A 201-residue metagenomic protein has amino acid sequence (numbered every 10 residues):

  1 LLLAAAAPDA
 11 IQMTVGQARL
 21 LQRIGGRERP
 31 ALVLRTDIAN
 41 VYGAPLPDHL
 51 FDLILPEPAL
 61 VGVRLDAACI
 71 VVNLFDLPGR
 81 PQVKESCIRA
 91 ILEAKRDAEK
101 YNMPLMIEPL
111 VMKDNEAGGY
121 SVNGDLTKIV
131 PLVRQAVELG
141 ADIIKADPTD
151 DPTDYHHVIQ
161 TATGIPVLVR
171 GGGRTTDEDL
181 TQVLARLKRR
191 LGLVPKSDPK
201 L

Functional and structural regions predicted by a protein language model:
L1-M13, Q17-R27, I38-Y42, P47-V169 (+1 more regions): Alpha/beta enzyme core
A31-L34: Extended, compositionally biased flexible segments
